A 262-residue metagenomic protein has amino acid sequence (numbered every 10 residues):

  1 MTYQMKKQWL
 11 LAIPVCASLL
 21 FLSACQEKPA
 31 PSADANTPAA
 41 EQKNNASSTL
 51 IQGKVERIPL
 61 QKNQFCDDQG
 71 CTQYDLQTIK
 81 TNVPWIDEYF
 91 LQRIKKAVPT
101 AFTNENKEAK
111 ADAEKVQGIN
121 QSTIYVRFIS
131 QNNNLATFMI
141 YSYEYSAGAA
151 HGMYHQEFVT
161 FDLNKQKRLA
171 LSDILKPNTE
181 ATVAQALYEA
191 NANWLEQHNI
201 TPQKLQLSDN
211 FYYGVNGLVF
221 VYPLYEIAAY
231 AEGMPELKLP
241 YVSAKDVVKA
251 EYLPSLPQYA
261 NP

Functional and structural regions predicted by a protein language model:
T2-I13: Bacterial N-terminal signal peptides that target proteins for export
C16-A17: Repetitive helical segments and hydrophobic/amphipathic motifs
F21-A24: C-terminal motif of bacterial Sec signal peptides marking the signal peptidase cleavage site
Q26-P262: Compositionally biased intrinsically disordered regions enriched in Thr/Gly
